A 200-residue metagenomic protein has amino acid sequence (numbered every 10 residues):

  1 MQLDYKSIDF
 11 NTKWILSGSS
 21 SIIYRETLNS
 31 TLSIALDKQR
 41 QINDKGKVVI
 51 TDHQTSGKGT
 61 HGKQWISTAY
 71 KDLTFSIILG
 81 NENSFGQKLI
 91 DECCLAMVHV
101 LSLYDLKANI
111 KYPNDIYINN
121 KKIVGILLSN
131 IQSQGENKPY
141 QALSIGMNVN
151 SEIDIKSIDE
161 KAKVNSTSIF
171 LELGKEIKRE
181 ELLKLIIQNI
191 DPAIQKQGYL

Functional and structural regions predicted by a protein language model:
M1-L106, E176-I177: N-terminal lobe of the biotin/lipoate ligase/transferase fold
Q2, E82-A108, I118-L200: Long, positively charged amphipathic alpha-helical accessory segments at protein N-termini or as interdomain linkers
I22-Y24, Y112, N148: Active-site proximal loop and beta-alpha junction motif in alpha/beta enzyme cores
D44, T60, K111, K121-I123: Short beta-strand-initiation
T51-D52, Y112, I145: A secondary-structure boundary/capping signal
